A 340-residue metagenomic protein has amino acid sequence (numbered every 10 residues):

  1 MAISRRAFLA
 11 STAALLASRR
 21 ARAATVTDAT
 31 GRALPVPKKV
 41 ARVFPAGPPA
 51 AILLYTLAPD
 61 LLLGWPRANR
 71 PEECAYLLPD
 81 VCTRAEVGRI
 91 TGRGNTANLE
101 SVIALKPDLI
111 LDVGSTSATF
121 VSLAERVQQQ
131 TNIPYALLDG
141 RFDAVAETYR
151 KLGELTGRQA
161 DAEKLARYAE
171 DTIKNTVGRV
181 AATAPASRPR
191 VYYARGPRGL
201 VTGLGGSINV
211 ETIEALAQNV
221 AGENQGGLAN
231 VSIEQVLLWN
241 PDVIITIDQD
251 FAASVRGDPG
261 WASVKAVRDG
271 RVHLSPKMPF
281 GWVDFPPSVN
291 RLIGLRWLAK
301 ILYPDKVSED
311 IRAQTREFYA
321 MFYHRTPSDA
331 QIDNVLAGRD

Functional and structural regions predicted by a protein language model:
I3, A7-A23: N-terminal export signals
R19-P35, V43: C-terminal segment of N-terminal export signals and the immediately downstream linker at the start of the mature
A24-V26, A33, V121-L200, G222-E223 (+2 more regions): Extracytoplasmic substrate-binding proteins
F44-P45, L63-W65, I110-V113, A136-L138 (+4 more regions): Structural recognition of the beta-strand scaffold that forms the well-ordered cores of secreted hydrolase catalytic
P48-I52, A68-P71, S115-A118, R141-V145 (+4 more regions): Solvent-exposed loop/turn segments at secondary-structure junctions within structured extracellular/periplasmic domains
A50-L105, L109-A118: A short, structured surface patch at a secondary-structure boundary
T116-Q129, T246-A262: A ligand-binding cleft/hinge motif common to bilobed small-molecule-binding domains
T202-L228: Alpha-helical, coiled-coil/dimerization segments enriched in small aliphatic residues
